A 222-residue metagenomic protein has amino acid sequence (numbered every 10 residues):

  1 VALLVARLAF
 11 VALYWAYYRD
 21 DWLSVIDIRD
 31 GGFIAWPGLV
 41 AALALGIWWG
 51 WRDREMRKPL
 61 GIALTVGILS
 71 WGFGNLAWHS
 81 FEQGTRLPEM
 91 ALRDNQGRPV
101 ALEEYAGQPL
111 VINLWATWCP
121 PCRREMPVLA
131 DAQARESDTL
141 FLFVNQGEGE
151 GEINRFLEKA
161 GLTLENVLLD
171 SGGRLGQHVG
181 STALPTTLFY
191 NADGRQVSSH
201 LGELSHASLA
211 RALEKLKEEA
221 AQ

Functional and structural regions predicted by a protein language model:
V1-G84: Hydrophobic, membrane-interfacing alpha helices
G72-L102, L162: N-terminal "domain-start" segment that seeds a small globular fold
L87-P88, L110, L184-P185: Short loop/turn microsegments at loop-to-beta-strand junctions
A101-R123, L129: Short active-site neighborhood of thiol/selenol oxidoreductases, capturing the structured segment around
A106-G107, D138, L162-L164, S181: Active-site acidic short loop of glycosyltransferases
V111-I112, F141, T187: Hydrophobic beta-strand anchors of alpha/beta hydrolase catalytic cores
R123-A160, S171-Q177: Structural microenvironment flanking redox-active thiols in thiol-disulfide oxidoreductases
E158-T163, D170-A220: Thiol/disulfide oxidoreductase modules built on the thioredoxin-like
